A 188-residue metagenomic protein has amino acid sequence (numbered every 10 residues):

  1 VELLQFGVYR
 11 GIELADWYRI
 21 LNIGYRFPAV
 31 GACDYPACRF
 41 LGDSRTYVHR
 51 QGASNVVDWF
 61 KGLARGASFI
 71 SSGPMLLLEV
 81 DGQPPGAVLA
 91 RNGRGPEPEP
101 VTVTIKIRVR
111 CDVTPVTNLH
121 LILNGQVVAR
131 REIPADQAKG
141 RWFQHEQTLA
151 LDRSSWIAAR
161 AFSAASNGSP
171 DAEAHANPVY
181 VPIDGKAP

Functional and structural regions predicted by a protein language model:
V1-R10: The substrate-binding groove and active-site-proximal loops of carbohydrate-active enzymes, especially glycoside
R10-G11, C111: Short alpha-helix boundary/capping motifs
I12-R26: Histidine/acidic residue-rich metal-binding segments in metalloenzymes
I23-A29, C33-P188: C-terminal functional module detector
